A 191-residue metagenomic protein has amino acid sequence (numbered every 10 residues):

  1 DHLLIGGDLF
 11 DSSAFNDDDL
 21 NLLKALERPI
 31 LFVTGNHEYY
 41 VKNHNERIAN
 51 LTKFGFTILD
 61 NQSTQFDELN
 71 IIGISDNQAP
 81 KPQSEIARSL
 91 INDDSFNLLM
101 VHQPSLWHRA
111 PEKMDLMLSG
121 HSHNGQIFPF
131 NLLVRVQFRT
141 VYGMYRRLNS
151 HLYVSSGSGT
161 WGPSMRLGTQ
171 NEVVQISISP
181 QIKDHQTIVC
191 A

Functional and structural regions predicted by a protein language model:
D1-A191: Soluble catalytic domains of enzymes that build or remodel membrane lipids, polysaccharides, and related
